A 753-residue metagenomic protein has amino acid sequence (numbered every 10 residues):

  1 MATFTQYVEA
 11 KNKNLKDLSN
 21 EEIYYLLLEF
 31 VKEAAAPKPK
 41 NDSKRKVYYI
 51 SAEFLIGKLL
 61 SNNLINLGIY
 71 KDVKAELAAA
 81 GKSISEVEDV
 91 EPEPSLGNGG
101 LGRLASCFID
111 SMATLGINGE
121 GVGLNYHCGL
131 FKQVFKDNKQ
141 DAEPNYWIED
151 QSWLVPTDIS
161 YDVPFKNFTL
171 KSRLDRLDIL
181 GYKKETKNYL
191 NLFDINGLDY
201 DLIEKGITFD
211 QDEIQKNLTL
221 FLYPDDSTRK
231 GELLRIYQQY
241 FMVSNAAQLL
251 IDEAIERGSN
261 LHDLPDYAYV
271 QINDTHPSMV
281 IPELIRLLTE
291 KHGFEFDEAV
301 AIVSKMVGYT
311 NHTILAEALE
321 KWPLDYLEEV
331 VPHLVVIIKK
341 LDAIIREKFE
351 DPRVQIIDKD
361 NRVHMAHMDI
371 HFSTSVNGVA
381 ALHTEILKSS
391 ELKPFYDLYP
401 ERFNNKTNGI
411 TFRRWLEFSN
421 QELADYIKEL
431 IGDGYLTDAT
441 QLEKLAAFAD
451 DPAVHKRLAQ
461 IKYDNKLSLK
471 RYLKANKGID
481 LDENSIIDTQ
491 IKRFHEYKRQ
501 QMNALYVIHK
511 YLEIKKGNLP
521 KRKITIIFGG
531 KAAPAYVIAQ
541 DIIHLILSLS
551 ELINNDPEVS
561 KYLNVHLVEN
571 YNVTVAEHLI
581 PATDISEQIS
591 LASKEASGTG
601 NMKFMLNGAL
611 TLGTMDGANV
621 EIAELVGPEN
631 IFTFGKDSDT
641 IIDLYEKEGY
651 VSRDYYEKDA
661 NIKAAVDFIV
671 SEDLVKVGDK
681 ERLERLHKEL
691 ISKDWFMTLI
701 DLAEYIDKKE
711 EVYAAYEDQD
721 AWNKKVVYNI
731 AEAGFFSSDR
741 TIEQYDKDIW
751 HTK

Functional and structural regions predicted by a protein language model:
M1-K753: A conserved ligand/cofactor-binding region detector
